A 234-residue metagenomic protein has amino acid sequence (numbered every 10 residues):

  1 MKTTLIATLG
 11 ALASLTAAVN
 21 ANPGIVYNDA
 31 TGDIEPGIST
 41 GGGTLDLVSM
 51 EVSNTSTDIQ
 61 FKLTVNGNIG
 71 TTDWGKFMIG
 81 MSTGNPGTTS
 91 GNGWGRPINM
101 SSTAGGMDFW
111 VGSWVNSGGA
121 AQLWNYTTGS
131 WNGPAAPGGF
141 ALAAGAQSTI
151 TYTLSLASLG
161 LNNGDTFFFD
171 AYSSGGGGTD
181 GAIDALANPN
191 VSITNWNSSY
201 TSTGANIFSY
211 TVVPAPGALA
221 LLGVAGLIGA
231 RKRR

Functional and structural regions predicted by a protein language model:
M1-A7, P216: Bacterial N-terminal signal peptides that target proteins for export
A7-S14: Bacterial N-terminal signal peptides
T16-A21: Sec/Tat signal peptide C-region and signal peptidase I cleavage site
N22-Y27, E35-S117, G176-D180: Surface-exposed, glycine/proline- and aromatic-rich loop segments on solvent-exposed faces across compartments
N85-S102, L159-V212: Acidic/polar low-complexity flexible segments
W110-A144: Glycine-aromatic-enriched beta-strand/loop faces of beta-sandwich-type recognition domains, especially lectin-like
A135-N163: Short, surface-exposed tryptophan/glycine-enriched loops that mediate extracellular molecular recognition
P214-R231: A short, hydrophobic C-terminal helix/tail in secreted or cell-surface proteins
